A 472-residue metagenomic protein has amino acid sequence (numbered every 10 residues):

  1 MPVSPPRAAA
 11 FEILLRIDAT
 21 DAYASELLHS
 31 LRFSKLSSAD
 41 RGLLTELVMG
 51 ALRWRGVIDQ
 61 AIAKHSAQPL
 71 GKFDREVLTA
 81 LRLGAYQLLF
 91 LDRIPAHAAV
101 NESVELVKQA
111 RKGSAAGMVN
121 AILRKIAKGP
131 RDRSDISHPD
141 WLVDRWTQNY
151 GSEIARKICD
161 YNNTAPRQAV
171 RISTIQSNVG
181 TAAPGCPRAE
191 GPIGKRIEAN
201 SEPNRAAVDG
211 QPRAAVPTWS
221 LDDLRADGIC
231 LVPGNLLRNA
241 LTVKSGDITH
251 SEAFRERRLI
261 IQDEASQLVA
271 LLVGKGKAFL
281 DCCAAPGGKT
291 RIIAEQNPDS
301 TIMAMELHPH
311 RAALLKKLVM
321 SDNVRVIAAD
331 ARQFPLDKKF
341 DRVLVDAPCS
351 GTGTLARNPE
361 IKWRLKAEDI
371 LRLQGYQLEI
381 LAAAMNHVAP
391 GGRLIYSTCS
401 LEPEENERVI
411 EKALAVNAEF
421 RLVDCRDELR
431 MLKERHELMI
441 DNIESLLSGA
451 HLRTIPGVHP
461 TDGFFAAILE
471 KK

Functional and structural regions predicted by a protein language model:
M1-G180, G185, G191-P192, R196-R205 (+1 more regions): S-adenosylmethionine
